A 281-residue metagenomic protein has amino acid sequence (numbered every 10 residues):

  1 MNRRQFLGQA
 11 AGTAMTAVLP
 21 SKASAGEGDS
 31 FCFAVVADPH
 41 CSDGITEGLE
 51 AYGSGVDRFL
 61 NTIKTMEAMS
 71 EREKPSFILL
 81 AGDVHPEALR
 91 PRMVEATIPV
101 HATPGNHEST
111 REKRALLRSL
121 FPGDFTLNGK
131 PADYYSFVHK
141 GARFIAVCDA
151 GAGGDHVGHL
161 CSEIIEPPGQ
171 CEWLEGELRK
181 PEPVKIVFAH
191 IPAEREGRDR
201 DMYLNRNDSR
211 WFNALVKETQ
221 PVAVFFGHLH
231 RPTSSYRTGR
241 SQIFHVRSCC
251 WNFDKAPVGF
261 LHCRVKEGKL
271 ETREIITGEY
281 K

Functional and structural regions predicted by a protein language model:
Q5-A25: N-terminal export signals
S24-L89, R179: N-terminal active-site segment of His-dependent metallophosphoesterases
D38, G82-D83, G105-N106, H190 (+1 more regions): Active-site glycine-centered loops adjacent to acidic/histidine catalytic or metal-binding residues that shape
E47-G55, V157-E163, P181-A223: Active-site-proximal segments of metal-dependent phosphoesterases and phosphodiesterases across multiple
P86-P183, W211-P221, S234-T272: Extended active-site neighborhood of metal-dependent phosphoesterases/phosphodiesterases
D149, F188-A193, H228-L229: Short, well-ordered beta-to-alpha junction loops that form the rim of enzyme active sites and present histidine/acidic
E274-K281: Short, solvent-exposed aromatic-acidic interface loops
